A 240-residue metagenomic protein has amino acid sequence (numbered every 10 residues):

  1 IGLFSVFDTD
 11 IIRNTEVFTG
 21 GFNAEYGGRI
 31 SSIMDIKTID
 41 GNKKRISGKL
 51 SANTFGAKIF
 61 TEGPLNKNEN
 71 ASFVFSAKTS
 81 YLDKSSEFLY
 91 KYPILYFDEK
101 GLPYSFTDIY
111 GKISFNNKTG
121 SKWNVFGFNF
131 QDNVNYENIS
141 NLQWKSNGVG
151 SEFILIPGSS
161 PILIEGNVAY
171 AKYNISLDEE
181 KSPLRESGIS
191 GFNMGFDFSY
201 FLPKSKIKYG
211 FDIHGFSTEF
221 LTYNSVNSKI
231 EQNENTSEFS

Functional and structural regions predicted by a protein language model:
I1-F18, G101-Y104: Short acidic/polar hinge/loop motifs at secondary-structure boundaries that mediate gating or recognition
N14, I33, S47-S51, F60 (+8 more regions): Residue-level detector of the transmembrane beta-barrel scaffold of outer-membrane proteins
G21, T38-D40, A52-G56, L65 (+5 more regions): Transmembrane beta-strands of outer-membrane beta-barrel pores
Y26, S51-N53, G101-S105, N141-K145 (+3 more regions): Short sequence motifs at beta-strands and strand-loop junctions characteristic of Gram-negative outer-membrane
I30-S32, I46-G48, F55-I59, T107-G111 (+4 more regions): Hydrophobic, lipid-facing positions within transmembrane beta-strands of outer-membrane proteins
F55-T79, L95-N133, N141-L163, Y200-P203: Transmembrane beta-barrel wall of Gram-negative outer-membrane proteins
G120-G191, S228-E238: Flexible loop and strand-edge segments within Gram-negative outer membrane beta-barrel domains
K208-S240: Signature of Gram-negative outer-membrane beta-barrel scaffolds
